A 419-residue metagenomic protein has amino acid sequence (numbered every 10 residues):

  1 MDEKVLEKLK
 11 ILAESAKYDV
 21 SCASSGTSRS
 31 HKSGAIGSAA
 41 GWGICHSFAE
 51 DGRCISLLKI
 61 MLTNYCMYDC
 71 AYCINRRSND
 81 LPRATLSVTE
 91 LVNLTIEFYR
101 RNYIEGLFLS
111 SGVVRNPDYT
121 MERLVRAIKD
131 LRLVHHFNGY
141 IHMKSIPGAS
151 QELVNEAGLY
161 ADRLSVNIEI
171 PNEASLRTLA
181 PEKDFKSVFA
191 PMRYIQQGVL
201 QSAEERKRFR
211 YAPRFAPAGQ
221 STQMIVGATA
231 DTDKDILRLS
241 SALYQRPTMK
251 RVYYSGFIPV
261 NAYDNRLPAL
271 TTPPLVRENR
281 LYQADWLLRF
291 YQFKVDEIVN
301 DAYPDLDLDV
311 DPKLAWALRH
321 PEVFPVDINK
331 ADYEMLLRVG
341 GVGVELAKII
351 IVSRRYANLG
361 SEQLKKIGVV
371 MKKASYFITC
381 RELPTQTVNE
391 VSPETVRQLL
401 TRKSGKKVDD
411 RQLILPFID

Functional and structural regions predicted by a protein language model:
M1-Y65, V370, I378-T379, Q386-K407 (+1 more regions): Flexible, acidic/Gly-rich N-terminal and inter-domain linker regions that tether and position cofactor-handling modules
C66, C70-C73, V342: Short cysteine clusters
R76-L91, F98-L124, D130-Q151, G158-F209 (+3 more regions): Core AdoMet radical
I104, M249, G341-V342: Short acidic amphipathic segments
M121-K129, L133, G158-N167, G227-Q245 (+2 more regions): Short, electropositive alpha-helical surface patch
N172, S187-D264, P273-V299: Conserved C-terminal portion of the radical SAM core fold that forms the substrate/S-adenosylmethionine-binding
L267-L337, K373-D419: Long, highly charged, low-complexity intrinsically disordered interaction regions that mediate electrostatic DNA/RNA
P325-S353, A357-Y376: Helix-hairpin-helix
